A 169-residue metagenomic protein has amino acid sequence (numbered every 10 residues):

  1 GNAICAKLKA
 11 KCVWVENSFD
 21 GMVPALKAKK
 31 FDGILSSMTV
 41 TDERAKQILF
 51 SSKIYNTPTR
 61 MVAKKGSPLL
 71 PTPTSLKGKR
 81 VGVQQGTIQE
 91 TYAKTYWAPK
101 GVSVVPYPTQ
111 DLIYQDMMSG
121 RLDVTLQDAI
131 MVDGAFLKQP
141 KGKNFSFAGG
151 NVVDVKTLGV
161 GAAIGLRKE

Functional and structural regions predicted by a protein language model:
G1, M22-A25, I113-D116, L122 (+1 more regions): Short, hydrophobic alpha-helical packing/hinge segments within bilobed ligand-binding/sensory domains
G1-K7, M38-T39, T57-Y114, A129-M131: Bilobed "Venus flytrap"/periplasmic-binding protein-like clamshell domains and structurally analogous long
N2, K11-S75, V152-T157: Acidic, polar ligand-binding/catalytic clefts
I4, L26-K27, L76, M117-M118 (+1 more regions): Hydrophobic residues within well-ordered alpha-helices
K9-K11, K27-S36, R80, M118-M131 (+1 more regions): Alpha-to-beta junction loops
V13-V15, S103-V105, S146-A148: General small-molecule cofactor/ligand-binding pocket signal
G21, S36-Q47, Y92-Y96, D123-L158: A ligand-binding cleft/hinge motif common to bilobed small-molecule-binding domains
Y55-A63, P140-E169: Periplasmic-binding protein-like
